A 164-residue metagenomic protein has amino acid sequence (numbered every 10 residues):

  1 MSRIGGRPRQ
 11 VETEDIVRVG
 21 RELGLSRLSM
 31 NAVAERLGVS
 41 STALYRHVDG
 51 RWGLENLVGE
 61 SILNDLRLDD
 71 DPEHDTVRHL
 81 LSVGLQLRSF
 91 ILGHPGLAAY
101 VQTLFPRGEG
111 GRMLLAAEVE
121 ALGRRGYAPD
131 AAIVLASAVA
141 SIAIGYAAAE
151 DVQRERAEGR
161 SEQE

Functional and structural regions predicted by a protein language model:
S2-A32, R36, E60: Short, amphipathic alpha-helix enriched in basic
L23-L25, G38, Y45-E55: HTH DNA-binding helix-turn interface
N31, S40-A43: Key DNA-contact positions within bacterial/archaeal DNA-binding proteins
V48, V58-G59, A136, A143: DNA major-groove recognition helix of helix-turn-helix
E60-R67: Short, basic, alpha-helical segments at the C-terminal edge of helix-turn-helix-like DNA-binding modules
L68-G110, P129, A136-V139: Hydrophobic alpha-helical connector segments
L114-I142, Y146-S161: Hydrophobic alpha-helical bundle segments that form small-molecule/ligand-binding pockets
